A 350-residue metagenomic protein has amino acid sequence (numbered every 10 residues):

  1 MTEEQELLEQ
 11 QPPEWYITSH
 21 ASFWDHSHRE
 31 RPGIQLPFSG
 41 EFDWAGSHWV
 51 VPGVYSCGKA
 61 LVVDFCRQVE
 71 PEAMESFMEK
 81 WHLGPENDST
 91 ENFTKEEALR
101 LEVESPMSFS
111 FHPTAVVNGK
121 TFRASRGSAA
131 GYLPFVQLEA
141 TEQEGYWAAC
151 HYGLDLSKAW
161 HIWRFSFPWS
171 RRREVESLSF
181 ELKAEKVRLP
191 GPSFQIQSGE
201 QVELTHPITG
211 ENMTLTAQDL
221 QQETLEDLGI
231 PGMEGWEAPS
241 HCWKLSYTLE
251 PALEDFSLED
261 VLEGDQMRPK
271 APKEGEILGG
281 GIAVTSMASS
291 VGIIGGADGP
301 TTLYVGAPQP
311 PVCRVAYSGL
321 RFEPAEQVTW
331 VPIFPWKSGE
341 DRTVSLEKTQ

Functional and structural regions predicted by a protein language model:
T2-S290, L303, A307-Q350: Alpha-helical, hydrophobic structural elements that either
G296: Active-site nucleophile and cofactor-binding loops and adjacent substrate-binding regions of central metabolic enzymes
